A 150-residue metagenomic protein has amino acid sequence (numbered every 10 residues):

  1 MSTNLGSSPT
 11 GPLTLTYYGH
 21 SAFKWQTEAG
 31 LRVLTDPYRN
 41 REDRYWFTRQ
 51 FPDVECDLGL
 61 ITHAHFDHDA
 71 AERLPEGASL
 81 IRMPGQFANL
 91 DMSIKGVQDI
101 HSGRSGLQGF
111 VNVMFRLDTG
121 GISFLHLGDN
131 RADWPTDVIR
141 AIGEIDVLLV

Functional and structural regions predicted by a protein language model:
S2-G6, Y18-L60, H68-A78, P84 (+2 more regions): Pre-active-site segment of Zn-dependent metallo-hydrolases
S8-L13, T27-R32, F87-K95, R116-F124: Beta-strand-turn-beta hairpins that frame and shape the catalytic cleft of phosphate-ester-processing enzymes
A64: Flexible loop residues that form catalytic and substrate-binding hotspots at small-molecule/glycan-binding clefts
V113: Glycine-/acidic-rich phosphate or pyrophosphate-binding loops and their flanking alpha/beta elements
T119-V150: Metallo-beta-lactamase
